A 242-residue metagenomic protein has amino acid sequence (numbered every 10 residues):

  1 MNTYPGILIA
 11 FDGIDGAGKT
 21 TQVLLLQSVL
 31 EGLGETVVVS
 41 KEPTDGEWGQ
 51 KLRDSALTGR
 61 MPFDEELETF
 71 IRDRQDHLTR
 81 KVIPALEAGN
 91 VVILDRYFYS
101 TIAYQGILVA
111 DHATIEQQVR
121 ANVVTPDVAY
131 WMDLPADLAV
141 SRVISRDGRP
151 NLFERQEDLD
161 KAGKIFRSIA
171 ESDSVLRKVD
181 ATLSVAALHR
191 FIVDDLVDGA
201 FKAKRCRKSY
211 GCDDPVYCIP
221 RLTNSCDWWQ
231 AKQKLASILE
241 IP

Functional and structural regions predicted by a protein language model:
N2, Q27, D137-R205: NTP-dependent small-molecule kinase module
F11: Hydrophobic anchor at the beta1->P-loop junction of P-loop NTPases
G16-A17: ATP-binding Walker
T20: Walker A/P-loop
E35-A121: ATP-dependent small-molecule kinase phosphotransfer cores that center on conserved nucleotide phosphate-binding segments
T101-K164: A glycine- and Lys/Arg-enriched "phosphate-lid" helix/loop adjacent to the NTP-binding pocket of small-molecule kinases
A203-P242: Cysteine-centered metal-binding/redox modules
